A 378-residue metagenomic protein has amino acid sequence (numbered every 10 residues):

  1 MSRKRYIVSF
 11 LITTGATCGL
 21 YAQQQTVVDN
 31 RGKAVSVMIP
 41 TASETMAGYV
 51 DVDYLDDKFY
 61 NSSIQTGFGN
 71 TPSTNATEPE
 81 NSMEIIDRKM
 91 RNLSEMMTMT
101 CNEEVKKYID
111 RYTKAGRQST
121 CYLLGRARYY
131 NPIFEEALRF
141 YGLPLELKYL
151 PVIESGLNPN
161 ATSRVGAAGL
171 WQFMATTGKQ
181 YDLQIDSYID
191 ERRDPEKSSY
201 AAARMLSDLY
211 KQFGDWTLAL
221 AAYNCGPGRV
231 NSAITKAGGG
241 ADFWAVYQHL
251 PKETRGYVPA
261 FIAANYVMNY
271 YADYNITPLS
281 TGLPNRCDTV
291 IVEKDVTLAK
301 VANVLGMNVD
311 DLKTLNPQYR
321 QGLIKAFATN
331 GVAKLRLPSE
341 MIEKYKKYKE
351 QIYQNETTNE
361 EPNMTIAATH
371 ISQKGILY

Functional and structural regions predicted by a protein language model:
Y6, G19-Y141: An acidic, Gly/Ser/Thr/Pro-rich helix-cap/linker signature
S9-T17: Bacterial N-terminal signal peptides
T113-L124, F134-E136, F140, P159-A167 (+6 more regions): Second-shell loop/turn segments in exported
L143-N160, A219-G226, N265, L312-N316: Short, functionally critical alpha-helical segments immediately adjacent to catalytic or ligand/cofactor-binding
G156-R164, Q180, L209-Q212, P227-G240 (+1 more regions): Secretory-pathway/luminal and periplasmic proteins that interact with or process carbohydrate-rich
V165-S187, S199-A201, L206, V230: Substrate-binding/active-site groove segments that recognize and process beta-1,4-linked N-acetyl-hexosamine
L250, L315-I352, K374: Extracellular LysM carbohydrate-binding repeats and other cell-envelope/extracellular binding modules
L279-G306, E360-Y378: Primarily a LysM-type cell-wall glycan-binding module
